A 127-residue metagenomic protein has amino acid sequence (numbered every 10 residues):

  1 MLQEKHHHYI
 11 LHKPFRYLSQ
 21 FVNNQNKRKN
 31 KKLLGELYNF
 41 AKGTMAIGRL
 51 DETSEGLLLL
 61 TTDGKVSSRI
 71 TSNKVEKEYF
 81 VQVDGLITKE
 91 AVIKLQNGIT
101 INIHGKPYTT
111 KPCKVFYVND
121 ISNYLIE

Functional and structural regions predicted by a protein language model:
M1-E127: RNA pseudouridine synthases
